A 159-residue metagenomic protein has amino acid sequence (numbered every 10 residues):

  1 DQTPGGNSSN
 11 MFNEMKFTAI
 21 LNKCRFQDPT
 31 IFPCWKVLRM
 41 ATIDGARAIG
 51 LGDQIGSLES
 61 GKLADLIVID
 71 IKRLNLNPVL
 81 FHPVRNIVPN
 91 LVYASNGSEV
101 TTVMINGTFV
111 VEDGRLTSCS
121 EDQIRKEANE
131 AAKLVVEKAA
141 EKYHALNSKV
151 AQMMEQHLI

Functional and structural regions predicted by a protein language model:
D1-N75: His/Asp/Glu-enriched, well-ordered alpha-helical/loop segment that forms or immediately abuts the divalent-metal
T3-G5, Q27-F32, N96-I105, K133-V136 (+1 more regions): Short C-terminal domain-edge/linker segments immediately following a structured domain
G6, N10-N13, F32, K36 (+5 more regions): Conserved active-site and cofactor/substrate-binding residues in soluble primary-metabolism enzymes
E14-F17, D44, E99, I105-N106 (+2 more regions): Generic recognition of well-ordered alpha-helical segments
T18-R25, D44, A48, A94 (+2 more regions): Change "in soluble alpha/beta enzymes" to "in soluble alpha/beta proteins
P29, P33, I55-G56, L63 (+5 more regions): Residue-level signal for alpha-helical context at structural boundaries
A64-S118, R125: C-terminal cap of metal-dependent C-N hydrolases
T117, D122-K126, E130, E137 (+1 more regions): C-terminal regulatory/interaction regions
